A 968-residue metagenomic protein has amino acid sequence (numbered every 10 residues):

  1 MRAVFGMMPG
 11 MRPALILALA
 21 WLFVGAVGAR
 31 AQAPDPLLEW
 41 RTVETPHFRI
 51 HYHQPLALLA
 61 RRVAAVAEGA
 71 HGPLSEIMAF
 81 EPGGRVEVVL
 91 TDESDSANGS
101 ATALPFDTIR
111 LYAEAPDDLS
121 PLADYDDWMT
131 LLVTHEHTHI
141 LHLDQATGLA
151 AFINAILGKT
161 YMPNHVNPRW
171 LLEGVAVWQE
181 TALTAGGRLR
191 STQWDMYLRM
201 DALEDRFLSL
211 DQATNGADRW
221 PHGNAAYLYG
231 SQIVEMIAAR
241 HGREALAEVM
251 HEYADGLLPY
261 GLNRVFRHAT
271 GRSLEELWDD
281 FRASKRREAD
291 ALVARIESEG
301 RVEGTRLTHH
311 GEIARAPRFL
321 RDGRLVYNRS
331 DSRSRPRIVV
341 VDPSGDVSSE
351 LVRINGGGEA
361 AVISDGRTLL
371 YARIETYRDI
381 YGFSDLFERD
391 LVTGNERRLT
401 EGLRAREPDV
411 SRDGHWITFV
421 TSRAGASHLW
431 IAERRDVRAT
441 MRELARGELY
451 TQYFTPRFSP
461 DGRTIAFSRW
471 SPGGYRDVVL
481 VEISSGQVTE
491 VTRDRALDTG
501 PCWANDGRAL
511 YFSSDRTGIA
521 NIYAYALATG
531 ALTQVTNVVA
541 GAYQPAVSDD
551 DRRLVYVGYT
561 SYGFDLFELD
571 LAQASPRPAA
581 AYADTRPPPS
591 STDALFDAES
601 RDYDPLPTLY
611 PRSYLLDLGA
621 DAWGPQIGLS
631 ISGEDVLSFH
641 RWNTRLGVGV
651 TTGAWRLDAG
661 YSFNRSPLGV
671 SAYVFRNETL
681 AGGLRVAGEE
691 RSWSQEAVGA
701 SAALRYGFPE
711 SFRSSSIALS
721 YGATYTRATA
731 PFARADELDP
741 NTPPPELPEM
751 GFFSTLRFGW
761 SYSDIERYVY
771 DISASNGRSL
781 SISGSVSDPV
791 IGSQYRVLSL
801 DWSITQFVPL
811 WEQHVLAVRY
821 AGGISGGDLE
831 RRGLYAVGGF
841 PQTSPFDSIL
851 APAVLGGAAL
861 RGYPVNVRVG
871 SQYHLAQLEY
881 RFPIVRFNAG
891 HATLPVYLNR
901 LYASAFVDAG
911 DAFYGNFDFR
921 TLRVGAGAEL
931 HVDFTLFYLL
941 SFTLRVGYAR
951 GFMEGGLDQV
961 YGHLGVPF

Functional and structural regions predicted by a protein language model:
A31-E44, E68, P221-N224, H251-A361: Beta/coil-rich, acidic/histidine-enriched accessory regions frequently appended to metallopeptidases
A31-P168, G216-R219: Juxtacatalytic substrate-recognition/specificity segment
A33-P36, F106, P121-W128, L132 (+2 more regions): Acidic/His/Gly-enriched intrinsically disordered linker/tail segments that often contain short helix/coil "MoRF-like"
L189, H310-A314, N328-I338, V352-G358 (+10 more regions): A flexible loop/linker signature enriched in serine peptidases of the S9 family
L246, G402, D604-T651, A672-E678 (+4 more regions): Transmembrane beta-strand segments that form the barrel wall of outer-membrane beta-barrel proteins
S298, A316, G563-D565, D570-S671 (+7 more regions): Outer-membrane beta-barrel initiation region
P317-R324, A360-T368, P408-W416, P456-T464 (+2 more regions): Blade-terminus and WD-like Trp-Asp/Gly-His loop motifs, strongest in beta-propeller folds
D593-P605, S613, A672-L680, R685-W693 (+6 more regions): C-terminal outer-membrane beta-barrel translocator/porin domains of Gram-negative envelope proteins and their
